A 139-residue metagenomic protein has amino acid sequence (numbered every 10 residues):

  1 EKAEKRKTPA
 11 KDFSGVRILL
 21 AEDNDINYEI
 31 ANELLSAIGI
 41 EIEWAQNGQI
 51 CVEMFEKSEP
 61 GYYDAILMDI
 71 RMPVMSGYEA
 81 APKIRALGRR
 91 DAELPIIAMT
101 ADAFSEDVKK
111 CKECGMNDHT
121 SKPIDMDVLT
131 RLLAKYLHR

Functional and structural regions predicted by a protein language model:
E1-R139: C-terminal compact regulatory domains
